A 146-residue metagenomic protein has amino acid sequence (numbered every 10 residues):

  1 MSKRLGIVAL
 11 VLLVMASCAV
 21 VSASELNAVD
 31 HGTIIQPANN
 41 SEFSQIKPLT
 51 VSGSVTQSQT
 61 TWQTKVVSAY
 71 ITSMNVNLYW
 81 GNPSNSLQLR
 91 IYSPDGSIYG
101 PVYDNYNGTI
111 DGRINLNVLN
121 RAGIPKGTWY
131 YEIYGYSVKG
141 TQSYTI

Functional and structural regions predicted by a protein language model:
M1-D30, Y131: Secretory targeting signatures
M1-S2, W62, N117-V118: A generic local structural motif
G6-A9, G53, G112, G135: Small side chains
L10, S17-V20, N39, S54 (+2 more regions): Intrinsic disorder/low-complexity segments
S24-S73: Non-catalytic extracellular/lumenal accessory regions of secreted precursors
S54-N105, K126: Acidic, Ser/Thr/Pro-rich low-complexity intrinsically disordered segments
Q88-I146: Noncatalytic accessory or regulatory domains flanking protease catalytic cores in secreted, cell-surface, and selected
